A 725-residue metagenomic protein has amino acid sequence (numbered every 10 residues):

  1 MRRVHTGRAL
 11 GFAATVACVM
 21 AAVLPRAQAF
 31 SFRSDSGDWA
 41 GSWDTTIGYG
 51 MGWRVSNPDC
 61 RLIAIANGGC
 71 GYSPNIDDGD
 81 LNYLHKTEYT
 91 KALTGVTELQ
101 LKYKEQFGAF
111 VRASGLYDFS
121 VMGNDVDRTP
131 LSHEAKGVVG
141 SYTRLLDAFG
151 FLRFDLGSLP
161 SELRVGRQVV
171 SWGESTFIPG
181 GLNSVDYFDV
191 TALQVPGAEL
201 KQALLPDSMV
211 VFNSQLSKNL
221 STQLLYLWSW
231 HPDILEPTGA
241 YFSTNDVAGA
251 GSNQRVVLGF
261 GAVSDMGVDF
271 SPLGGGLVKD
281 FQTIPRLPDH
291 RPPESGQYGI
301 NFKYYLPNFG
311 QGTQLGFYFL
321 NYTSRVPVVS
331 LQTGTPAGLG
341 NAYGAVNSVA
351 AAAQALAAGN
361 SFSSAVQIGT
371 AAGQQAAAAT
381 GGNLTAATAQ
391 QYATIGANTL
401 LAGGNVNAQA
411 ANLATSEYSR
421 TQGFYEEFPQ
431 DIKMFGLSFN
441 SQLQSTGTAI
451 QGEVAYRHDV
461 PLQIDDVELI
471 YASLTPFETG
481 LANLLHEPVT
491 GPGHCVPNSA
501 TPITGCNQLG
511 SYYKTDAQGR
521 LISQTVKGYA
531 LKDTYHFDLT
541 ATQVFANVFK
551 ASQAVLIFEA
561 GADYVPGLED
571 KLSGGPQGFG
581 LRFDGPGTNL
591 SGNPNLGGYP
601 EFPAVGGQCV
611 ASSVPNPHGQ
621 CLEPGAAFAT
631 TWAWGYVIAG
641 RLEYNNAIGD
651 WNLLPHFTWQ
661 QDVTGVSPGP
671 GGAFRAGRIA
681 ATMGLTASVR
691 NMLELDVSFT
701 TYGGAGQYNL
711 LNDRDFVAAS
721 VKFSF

Functional and structural regions predicted by a protein language model:
A27-W43, S56-P58, L99-A109, F151-L163 (+8 more regions): Short loop/turn motifs that connect adjacent beta-strands in outer-membrane beta-barrel proteins
W43-T45, V111, L163-V165, F212 (+9 more regions): Membrane-embedded beta-strand positions of outer-membrane beta-barrel proteins
Y49-V55, G115-F119, R167-S171, Y226-P232 (+10 more regions): Transmembrane beta-strands of outer-membrane beta-barrel pores
C60-A66, V126-S132, P179-D186, S229-W230 (+6 more regions): Flexible, surface-exposed loop regions and adjacent strand-edge segments of Gram-negative outer-membrane beta-barrel
R61-N82, P237-F242, G249-P292, A342-G423 (+3 more regions): Flexible glycine-rich, low-complexity coil/linker segments exposed to the extracellular/periplasmic environment
E88-T90, T94, L320, R457 (+2 more regions): Detector for outer-membrane/organellar transmembrane beta-barrel domains, recognizing the amphipathic beta-strand
E105-V256, G635-V637, H656-T658, T664-G665 (+2 more regions): Outer membrane beta-barrel
D713-F725: Outer-membrane beta-barrel "beta-signal"
